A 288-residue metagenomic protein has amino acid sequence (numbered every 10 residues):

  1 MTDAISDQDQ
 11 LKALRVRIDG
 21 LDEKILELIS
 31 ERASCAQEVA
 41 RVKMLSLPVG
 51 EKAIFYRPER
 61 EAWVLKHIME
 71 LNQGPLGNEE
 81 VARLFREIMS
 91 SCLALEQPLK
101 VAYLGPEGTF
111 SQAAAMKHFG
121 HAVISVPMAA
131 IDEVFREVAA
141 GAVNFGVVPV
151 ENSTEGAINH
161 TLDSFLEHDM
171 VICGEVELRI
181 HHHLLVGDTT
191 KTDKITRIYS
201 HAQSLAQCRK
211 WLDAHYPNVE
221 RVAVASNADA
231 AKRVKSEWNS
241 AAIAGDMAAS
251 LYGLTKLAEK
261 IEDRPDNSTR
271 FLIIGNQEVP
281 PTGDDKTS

Functional and structural regions predicted by a protein language model:
M1-S288: Domain-level signature for soluble enzymes in the chorismate/prephenate branch of the shikimate pathway
